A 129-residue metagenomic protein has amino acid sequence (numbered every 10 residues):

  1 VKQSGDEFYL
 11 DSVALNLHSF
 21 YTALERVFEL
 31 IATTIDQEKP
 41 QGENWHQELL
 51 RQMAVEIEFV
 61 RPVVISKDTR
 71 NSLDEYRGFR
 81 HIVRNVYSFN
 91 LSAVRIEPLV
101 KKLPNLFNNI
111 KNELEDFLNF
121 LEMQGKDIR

Functional and structural regions predicted by a protein language model:
V1-R129: Solvent-exposed interaction patches of small proteins and small membrane subunits
